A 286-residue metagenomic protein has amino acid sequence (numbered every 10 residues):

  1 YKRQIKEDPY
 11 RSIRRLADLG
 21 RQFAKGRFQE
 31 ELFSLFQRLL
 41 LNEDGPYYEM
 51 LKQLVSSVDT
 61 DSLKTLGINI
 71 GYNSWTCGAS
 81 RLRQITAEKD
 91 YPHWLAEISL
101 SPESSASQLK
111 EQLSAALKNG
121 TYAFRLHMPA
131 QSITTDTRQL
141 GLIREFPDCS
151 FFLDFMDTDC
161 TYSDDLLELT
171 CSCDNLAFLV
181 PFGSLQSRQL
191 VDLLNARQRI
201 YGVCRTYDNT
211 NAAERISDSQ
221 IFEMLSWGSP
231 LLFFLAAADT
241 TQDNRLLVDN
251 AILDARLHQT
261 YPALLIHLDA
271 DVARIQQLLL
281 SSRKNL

Functional and structural regions predicted by a protein language model:
K2-Q22, D174-L286: Radical SAM enzyme [4Fe-4S]-AdoMet core and its adjacent flexible, acidic and glycine-rich loops/tails across
Q4-E7, R11, F23, R27 (+3 more regions): Alpha-helix boundary/N-cap detector
F23-S99, Y122: N-terminal [4Fe-4S]-dependent radical SAM core
G67-N73, S150-F151, Y261, D269-A270: N-terminal start-of-chain detector that recognizes signal peptides and the immediate post-cleavage beginning
S74-A79, Q131-S132, D243-L246: A short linear-motif detector with a strong N-terminal bias
W94-S107, A116-T134, I143-Q186, L193-L194 (+2 more regions): Core AdoMet radical
